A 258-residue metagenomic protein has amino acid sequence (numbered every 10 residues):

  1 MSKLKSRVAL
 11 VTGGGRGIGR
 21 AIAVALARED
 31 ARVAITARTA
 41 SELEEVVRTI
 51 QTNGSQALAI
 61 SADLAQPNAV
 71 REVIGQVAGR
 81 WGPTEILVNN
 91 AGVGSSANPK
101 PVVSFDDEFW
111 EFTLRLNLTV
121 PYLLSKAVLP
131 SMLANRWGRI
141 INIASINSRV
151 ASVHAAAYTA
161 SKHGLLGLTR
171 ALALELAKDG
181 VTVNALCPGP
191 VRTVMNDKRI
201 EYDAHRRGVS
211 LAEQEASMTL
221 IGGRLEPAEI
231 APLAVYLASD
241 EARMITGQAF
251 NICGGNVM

Functional and structural regions predicted by a protein language model:
V8, G13-G17: Conserved glycine-rich cofactor-binding loop
A40-S41, S61-V73, D107, A228: The beta1-alpha1 cofactor-binding region of Rossmann-like NAD(H)/NADP(H)-dependent oxidoreductases
G94, N98, V150, V235 (+1 more regions): Short C-terminal tail/terminal secondary-structure segment of NAD(P)H-dependent dehydrogenase/reductase domains
N98-V102, D106-L114, I140, E215: Substrate-binding pocket helix/loop in short-chain dehydrogenase/reductase
S125, S161, T169: Active-site helix of classical SDR
S145: Residue(s) in the substrate-gating loop at a strand-loop-helix junction that position the organic substrate next
K178, A185, T193, R207-I245 (+1 more regions): C-terminal helical subdomain
